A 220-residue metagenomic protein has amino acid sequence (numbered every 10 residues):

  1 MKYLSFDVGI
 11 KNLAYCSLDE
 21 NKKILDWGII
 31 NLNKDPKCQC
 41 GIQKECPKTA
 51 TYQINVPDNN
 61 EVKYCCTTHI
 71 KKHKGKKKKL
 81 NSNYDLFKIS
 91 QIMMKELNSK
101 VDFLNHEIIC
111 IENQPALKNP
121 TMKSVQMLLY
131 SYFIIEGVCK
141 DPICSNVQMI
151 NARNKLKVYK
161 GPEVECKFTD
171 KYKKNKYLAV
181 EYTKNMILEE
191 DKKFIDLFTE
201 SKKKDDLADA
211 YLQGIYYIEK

Functional and structural regions predicted by a protein language model:
M1-K220: Phosphate- and other anionic-substrate recognition elements at nucleic-acid/protein interfaces
